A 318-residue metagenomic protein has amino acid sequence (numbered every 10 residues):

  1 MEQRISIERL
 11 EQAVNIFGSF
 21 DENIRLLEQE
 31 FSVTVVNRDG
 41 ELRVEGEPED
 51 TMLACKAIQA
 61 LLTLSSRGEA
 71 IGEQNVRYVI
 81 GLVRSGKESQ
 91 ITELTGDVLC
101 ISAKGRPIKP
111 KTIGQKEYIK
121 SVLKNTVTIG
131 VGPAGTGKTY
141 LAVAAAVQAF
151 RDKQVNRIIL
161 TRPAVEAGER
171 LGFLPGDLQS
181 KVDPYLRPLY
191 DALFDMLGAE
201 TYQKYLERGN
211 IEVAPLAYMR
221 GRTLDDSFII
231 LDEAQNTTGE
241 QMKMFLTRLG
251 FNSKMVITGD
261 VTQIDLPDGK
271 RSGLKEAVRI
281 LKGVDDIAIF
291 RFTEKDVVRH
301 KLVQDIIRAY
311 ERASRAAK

Functional and structural regions predicted by a protein language model:
M1-N15: Short glycine-/aliphatic-rich beta-strand segments at the starts of folded cytosolic domains
L10, D21, P48-E49, N236 (+1 more regions): Short, surface-exposed acidic/glycine-rich loop or hinge patches that mediate macromolecular interfaces
Q12-Q29: Short amphipathic alpha-helix segments
I16, N23, A54-A57, M242: Hydrophobic side chains in well-ordered alpha-helices
R25, F31-T34, R38-G40: Compact, well-ordered interaction domains used in eukaryotic information-processing assemblies
V36-T95: Interdomain "pre-motor" coupling segment immediately N-terminal to P-loop NTPase/helicase cores
E41, A103-L231, Q235-K318: Conserved helicase motor core of SF1/SF2 NTP-dependent helicases
S85-R106, P110-I113: Conserved loop-to-helix interface motifs that mediate assembly, gating, or partner/ligand docking in ancient ring
